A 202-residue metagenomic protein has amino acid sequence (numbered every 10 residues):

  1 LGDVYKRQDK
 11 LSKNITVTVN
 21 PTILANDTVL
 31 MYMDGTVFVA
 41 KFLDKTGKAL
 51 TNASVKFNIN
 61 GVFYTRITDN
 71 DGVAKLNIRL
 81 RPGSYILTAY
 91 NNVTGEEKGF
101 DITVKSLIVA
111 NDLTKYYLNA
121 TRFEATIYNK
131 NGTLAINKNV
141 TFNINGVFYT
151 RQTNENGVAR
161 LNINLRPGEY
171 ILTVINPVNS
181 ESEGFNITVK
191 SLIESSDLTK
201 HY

Functional and structural regions predicted by a protein language model:
L1-Y5: Short, small-residue-biased leader/transition segments that mark boundaries at the very start of proteins
K6, T68-L76, T153-L161: Glycine-centered loop-to-beta-strand initiation motif
K6-K13, I59-G61, R81-F100, I144 (+1 more regions): Enriched for extracellular/lumenal, surface-exposed ectodomains of secreted and cell-surface proteins
I15-P21, D101-S106, N186-S191: Interdomain boundary/hinge segments at the C-termini of tandem beta-sandwich modules
N20-T28, S106-L113, L192-D197: Proline-enriched interdomain boundary motifs that mark the N-terminal boundary and often initiate the first structured
M31-T46, Y116-G132, D197-Y202: Beta-strand-rich structural segments
L43-F63, Y128-F148: Short flexible loop/turn segments that cap and initiate beta-strands
